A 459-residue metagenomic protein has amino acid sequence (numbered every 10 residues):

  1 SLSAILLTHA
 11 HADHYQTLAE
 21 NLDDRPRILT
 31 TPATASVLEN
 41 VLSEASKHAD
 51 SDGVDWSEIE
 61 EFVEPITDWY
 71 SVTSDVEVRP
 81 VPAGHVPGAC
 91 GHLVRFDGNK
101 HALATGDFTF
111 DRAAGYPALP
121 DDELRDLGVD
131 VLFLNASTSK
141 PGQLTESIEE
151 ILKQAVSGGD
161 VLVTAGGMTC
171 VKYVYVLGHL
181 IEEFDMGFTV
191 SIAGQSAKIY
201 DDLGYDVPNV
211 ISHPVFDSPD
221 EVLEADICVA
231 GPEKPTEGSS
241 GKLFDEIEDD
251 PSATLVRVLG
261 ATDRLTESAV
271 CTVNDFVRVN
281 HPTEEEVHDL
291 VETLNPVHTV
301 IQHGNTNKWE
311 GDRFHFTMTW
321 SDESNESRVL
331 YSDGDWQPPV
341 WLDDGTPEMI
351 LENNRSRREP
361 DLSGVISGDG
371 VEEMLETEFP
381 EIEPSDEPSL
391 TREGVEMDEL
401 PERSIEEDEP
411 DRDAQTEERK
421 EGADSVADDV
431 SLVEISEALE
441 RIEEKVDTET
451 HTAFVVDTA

Functional and structural regions predicted by a protein language model:
S1, I66-P117, I227-G231, T236-S239 (+3 more regions): Core dinuclear metal-dependent hydrolase active-site scaffold
S1-L6, H11-V171, Y175-F184: His/Asp/Glu-rich metal-coordinating catalytic cores of metallo-dependent phosphodiesterases/hydrolases acting on
I59-T73, N209-S218, R278-V279: Short acidic-hydrophobic, aromatic-tinged amphipathic segments that line or gate anion-handling sites
A89, S196-S252, R257-V258: A contiguous, basic/glycine-rich beta-loop/short-helix subdomain that forms a polymer-engagement track
V129, V291-I301: Proline-aspartate-enriched helix->loop->beta-strand connector
E149-P208, H298-M374: Binuclear metal-ion centers of metallo-dependent hydrolases, dominated by the metallo-beta-lactamase
E183, Y200-D217, L265-N280: Acidic, Ser/Thr-rich peripheral helices and adjacent loops at domain boundaries
P235, S239-E246, V279-T293: A short, acidic, amphipathic alpha-helical segment used as a generic capping/interface helix at domain edges
